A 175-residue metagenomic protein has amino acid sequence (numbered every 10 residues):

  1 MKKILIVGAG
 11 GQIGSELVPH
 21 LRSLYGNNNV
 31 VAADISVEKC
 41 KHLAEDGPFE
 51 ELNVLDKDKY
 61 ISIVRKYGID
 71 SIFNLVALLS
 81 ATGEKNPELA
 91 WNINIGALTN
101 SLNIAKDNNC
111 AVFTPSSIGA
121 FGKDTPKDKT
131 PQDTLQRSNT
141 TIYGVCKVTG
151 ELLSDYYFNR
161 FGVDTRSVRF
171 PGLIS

Functional and structural regions predicted by a protein language model:
I4-L24: N-terminal Rossmann NAD(P)H-binding glycine-rich loop of SDR-like oxidoreductase domains
V7, A33, I72-L78, V112-I118 (+1 more regions): SDR active-site strand-loop-helix element
A44-D56: Rossmann-fold cofactor-recognition segment
V54-I93: NAD(P)H-binding glycine-rich loop region in Rossmannoid oxidoreductase-like domains and their noncatalytic homologs
I72, K85-V112: NAD(P)-cofactor binding segment of oxidoreductase domains
T99-I142: Conserved Rossmann-fold NAD(P)-dependent oxidoreductase catalytic core, especially the SDR/UDP-sugar
F121-G122, T141-I142, R166-S175: Flexible, glycine-rich beta-alpha linker
T140-R166: Active-site Tyr-X1-5-Lys
